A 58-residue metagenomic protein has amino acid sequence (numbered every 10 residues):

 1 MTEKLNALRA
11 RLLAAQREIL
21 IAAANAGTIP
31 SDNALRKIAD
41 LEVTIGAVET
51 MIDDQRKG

Functional and structural regions predicted by a protein language model:
M1-L13: Short, charge/polar-rich alpha-helical segments
R11-A14, E18-G58: Short, charge-rich amphipathic interface segments used for partner binding and complex assembly
